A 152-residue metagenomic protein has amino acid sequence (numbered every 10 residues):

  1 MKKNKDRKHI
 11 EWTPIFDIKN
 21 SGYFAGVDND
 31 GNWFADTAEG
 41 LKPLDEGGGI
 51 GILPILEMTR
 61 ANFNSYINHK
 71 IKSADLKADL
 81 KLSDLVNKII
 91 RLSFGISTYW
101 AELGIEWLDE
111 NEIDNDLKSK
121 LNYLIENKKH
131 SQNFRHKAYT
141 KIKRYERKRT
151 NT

Functional and structural regions predicted by a protein language model:
M1-A74: N-terminal accessory interaction module
M1-K5, E146-T152: Short, Lys/Arg-enriched, disordered terminal segments
K5, G26, L92-S93, W100: Intrinsically disordered, low-complexity regions enriched in Ser/Pro/Gly/Gln/His and often acidic
H9-W12, K81-L92, D114-I125, R149-T152: Amphipathic alpha-helical scaffolding segments comprising HEAT/armadillo-like alpha-solenoid repeats
G40, G48-I55, N62-I67, I71 (+4 more regions): Structural recognition of alpha-solenoid helical scaffolds
I71-L80, L92, E102-I113, N133-Y145: Structural detector for internal amphipathic alpha-helices that build alpha-solenoid repeat scaffolds
I96-T98, K128-S131: Short inter-helical turns and helix N-cap capping residues of alpha-solenoid HEAT/ARM repeat scaffolds
